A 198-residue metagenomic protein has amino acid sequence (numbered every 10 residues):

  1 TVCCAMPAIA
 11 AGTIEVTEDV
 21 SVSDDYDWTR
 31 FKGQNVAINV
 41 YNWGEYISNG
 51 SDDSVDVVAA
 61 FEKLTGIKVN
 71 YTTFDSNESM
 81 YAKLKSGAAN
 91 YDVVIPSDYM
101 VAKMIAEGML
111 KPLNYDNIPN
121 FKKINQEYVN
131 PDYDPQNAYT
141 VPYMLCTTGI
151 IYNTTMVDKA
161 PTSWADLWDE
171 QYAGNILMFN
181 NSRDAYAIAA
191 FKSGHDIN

Functional and structural regions predicted by a protein language model:
T1, V69, M156: Generic anion/oxyanion-binding catalytic loop in active/binding sites
T1-A8: Sec-dependent N-terminal signal peptides of Gram-positive bacterial secreted proteins and lipoproteins
G12-K103: Early extracytoplasmic/lumenal segment of secretory-pathway proteins
N39-S54, D75, N90-N198: Extracytoplasmic ligand-binding site segments that recognize negatively charged/polar headgroups
